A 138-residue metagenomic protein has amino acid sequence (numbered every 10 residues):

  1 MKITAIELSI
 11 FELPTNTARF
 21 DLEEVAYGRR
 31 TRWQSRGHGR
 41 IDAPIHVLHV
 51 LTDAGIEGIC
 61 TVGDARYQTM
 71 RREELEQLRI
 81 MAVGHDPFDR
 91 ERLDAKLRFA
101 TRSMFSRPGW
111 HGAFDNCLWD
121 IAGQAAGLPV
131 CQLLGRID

Functional and structural regions predicted by a protein language model:
M1-I59, G63: Structured beta-strand/loop patches that form or line metal/cofactor-binding pockets in enzymes
R40-I41, R136-D138: Solvent-exposed alpha-helices and their adjacent loops that cap or buttress functional pockets in soluble metabolic
L51-A125, R136: Metal- or metallocofactor-binding catalytic centers and their adjacent structured scaffolds across diverse enzyme
